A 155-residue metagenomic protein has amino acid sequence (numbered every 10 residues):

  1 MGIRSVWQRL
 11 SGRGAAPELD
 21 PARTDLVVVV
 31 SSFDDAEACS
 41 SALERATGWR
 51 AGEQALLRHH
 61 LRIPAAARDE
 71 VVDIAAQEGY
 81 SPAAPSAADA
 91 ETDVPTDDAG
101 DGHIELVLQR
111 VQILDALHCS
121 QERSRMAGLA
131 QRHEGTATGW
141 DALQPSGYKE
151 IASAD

Functional and structural regions predicted by a protein language model:
M1-D155: Long, contiguous binding/interaction regions
